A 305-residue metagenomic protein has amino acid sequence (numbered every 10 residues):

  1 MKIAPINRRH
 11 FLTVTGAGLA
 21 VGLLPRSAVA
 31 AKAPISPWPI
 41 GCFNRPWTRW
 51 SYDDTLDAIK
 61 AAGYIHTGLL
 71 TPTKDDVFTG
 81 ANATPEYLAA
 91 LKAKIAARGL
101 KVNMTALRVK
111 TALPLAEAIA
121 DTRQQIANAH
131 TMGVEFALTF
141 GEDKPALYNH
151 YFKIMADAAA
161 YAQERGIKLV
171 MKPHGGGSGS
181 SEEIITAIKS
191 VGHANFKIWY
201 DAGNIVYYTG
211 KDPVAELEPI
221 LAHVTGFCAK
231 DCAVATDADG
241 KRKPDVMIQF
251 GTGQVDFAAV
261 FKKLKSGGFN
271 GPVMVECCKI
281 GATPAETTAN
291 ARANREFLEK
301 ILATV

Functional and structural regions predicted by a protein language model:
M1-L19: N-terminal secretory signal peptides and thylakoid transit peptides that target proteins across membranes
T15-L23, D54, K94, R98-K101 (+1 more regions): Active-site acidic/histidine proton-transfer and metal-coordination neighborhood in alpha/beta enzyme cores
R26-W50, D54-A58: C-terminal segment of N-terminal export signals and the immediately downstream linker at the start of the mature
W38-N44, T67-L69, V102-L107, A137-T139 (+4 more regions): Hydrophobic faces of well-ordered beta-strands that scaffold small-molecule active sites in alpha/beta enzyme cores
F43-W47, P72, L107-K110, G141-D143 (+4 more regions): Active-site beta-loop-alpha junctions enriched in small/polar residues
T55-P72, M132-G133: Catalytic domains of carbohydrate-active enzymes, especially glycoside hydrolases
L56, T67, A159-Q254, A258-F261: Acidic/histidine-rich catalytic cores of soluble enzymes
L70-K92: Glycine-rich, proline-tolerant flexible connector loops at the mouths of alpha/beta enzymes
